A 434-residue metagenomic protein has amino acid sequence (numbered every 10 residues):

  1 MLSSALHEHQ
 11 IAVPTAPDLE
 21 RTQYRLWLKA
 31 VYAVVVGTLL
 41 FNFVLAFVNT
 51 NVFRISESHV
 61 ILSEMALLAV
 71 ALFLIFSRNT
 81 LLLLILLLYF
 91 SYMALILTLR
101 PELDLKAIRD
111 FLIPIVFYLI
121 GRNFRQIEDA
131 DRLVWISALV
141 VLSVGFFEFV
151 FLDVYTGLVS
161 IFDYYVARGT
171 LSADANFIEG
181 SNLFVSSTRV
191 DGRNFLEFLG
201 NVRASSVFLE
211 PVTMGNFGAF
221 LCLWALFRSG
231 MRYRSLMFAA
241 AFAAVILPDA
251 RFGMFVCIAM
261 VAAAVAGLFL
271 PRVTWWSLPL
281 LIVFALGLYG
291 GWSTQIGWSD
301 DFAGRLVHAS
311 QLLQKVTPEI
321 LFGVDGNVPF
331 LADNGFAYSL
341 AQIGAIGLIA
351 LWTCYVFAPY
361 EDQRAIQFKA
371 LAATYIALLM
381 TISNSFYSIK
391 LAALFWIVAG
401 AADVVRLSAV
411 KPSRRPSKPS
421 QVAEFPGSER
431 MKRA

Functional and structural regions predicted by a protein language model:
W27-V34, L82-Y89, I120-T170, Q367-A372: Interfacial loop-to-transmembrane-helix boundary motif in multi-pass membrane proteins
V31-F47, M65-Y118, S143-V144, A373-I382: N-terminal hydrophobic segments of proteins, predominantly signal-anchor/transmembrane helices of inner/organellar
A33-L39, Y360-N384, L394-V405: Loop-to-helix entry and N-terminal half of a specific, functionally important transmembrane alpha helix in multi-pass
L68, A262, I376-A377, S388-A434: Transmembrane alpha-helices of multi-pass inner-membrane enzymes
A69-L74, L99-D153, L351-E361: Transmembrane alpha-helical segments and their membrane-water interfaces
W135-L152, A175-L247, V256-V265: Alpha-helical transmembrane segments of multi-pass inner-membrane proteins
S143-Y155, P248, V265-D301, T317 (+1 more regions): A membrane-periplasm/extracellular boundary helix in multi-pass inner-membrane enzymes that assemble envelope glycans
D300-S339, I343-A350: TM-adjacent membrane-interface loops and short helices in multi-pass inner/ER membrane proteins
